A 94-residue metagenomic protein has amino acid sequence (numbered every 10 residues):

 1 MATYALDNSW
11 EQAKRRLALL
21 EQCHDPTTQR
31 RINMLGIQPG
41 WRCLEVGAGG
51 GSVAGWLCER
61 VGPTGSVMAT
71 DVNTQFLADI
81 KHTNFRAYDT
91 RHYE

Functional and structural regions predicted by a protein language model:
M1-Y4, R30, V53: N-proximal short alpha-helices
A2-D25: Class I SAM-dependent methyltransferase Rossmann-like catalytic core, especially the SAM/SAH-binding loop
K14, D25, G40-E45, A69: Residues in flexible loops and secondary-structure boundaries
Q22-R42, W56: Conserved alpha-helix/loop element of class I SAM-dependent methyltransferases that forms part of the SAM/SAH-binding
L44-E94: Class I SAM-dependent methyltransferase SAM/SAH-binding core
